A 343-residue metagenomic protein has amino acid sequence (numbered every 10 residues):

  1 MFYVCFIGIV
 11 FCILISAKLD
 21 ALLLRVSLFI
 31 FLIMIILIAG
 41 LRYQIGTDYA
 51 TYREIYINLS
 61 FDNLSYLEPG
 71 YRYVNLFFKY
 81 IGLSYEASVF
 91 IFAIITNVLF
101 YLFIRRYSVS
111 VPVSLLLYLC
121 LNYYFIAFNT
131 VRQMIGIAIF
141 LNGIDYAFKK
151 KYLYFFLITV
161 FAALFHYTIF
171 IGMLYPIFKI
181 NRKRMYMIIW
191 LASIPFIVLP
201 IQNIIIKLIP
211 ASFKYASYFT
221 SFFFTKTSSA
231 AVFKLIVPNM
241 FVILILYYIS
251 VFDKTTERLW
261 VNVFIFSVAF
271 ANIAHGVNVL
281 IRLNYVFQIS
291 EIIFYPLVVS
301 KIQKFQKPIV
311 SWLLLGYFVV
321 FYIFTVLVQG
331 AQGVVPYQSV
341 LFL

Functional and structural regions predicted by a protein language model:
I15-A93, I323-L343: TM-lumen/periplasm interface segments of multi-pass membrane proteins, especially the first transmembrane helix
L24-L28, D253-F264, Q306-L314: Membrane-interfacial loop-to-transmembrane alpha-helix junctions, especially the N-terminal start
I45, A50-E54, S65, R72 (+2 more regions): Alpha-helical transmembrane segments and terminal signal-anchor/GPI-anchor hydrophobic tails, characterized by long
I91-Y107: Transmembrane-helix motifs of polytopic, lipid-linked glycan transferases
I104-L121: Transmembrane-helix signature of polytopic, membrane-embedded enzymes that assemble or transfer cell-envelope glycans
F128-M134: Short acidic/glycine- and proline-prone juxtamembrane loop motifs at membrane-interface regions of multi-pass membrane
F140-L153: Membrane-interface transmembrane helices that cradle and orient dolichyl/undecaprenyl
Y154-F178, I194, V268-N272: Membrane-interface alpha helices of multi-pass inner-membrane proteins
